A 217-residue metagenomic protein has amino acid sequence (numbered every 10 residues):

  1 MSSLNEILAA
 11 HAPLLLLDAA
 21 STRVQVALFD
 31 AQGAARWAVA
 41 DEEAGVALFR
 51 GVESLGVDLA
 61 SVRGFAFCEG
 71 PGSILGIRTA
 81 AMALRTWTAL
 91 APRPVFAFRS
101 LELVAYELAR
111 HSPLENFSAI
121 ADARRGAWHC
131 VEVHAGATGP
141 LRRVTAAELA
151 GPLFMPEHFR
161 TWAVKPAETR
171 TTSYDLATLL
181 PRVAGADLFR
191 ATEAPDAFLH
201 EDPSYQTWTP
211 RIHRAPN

Functional and structural regions predicted by a protein language model:
M1-Q32, A40-R50, V57, F96-N217: Oxyanion-binding and handling regions
S54, R85-A89, R110: Short, well-ordered alpha-helices that flank and scaffold nucleotide-derived cofactor binding pockets
D58-R63: Short helix-loop-beta connector
G64-V95: DPxDG-like acidic metal-binding loop motif
